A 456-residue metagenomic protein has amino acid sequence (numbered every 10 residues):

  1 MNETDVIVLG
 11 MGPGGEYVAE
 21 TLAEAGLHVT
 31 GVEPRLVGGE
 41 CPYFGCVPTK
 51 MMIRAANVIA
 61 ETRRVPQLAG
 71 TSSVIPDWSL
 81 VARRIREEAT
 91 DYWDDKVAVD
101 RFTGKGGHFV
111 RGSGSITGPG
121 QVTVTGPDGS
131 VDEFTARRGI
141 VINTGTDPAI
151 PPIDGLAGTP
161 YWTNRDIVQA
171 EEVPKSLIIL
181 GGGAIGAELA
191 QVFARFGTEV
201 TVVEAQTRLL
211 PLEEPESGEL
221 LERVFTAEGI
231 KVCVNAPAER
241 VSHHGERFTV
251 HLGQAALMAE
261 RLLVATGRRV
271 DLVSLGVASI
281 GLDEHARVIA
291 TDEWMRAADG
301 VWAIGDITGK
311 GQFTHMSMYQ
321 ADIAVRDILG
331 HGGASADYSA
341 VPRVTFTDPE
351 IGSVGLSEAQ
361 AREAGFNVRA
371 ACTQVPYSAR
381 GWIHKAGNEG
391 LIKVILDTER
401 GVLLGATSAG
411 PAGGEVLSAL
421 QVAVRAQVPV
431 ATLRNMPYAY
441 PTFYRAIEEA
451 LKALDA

Functional and structural regions predicted by a protein language model:
M1-G12, V173-G183: Beta1/beta-strand and adjacent pyrophosphate-binding region of the FAD-binding site in flavoprotein oxidoreductases
N2-T4, T21-L27, V32-V173, T201 (+8 more regions): Glycine-rich flavin
I7-L9, G114, F134-G145, I179-L180 (+4 more regions): Short hydrophobic core segments
L9-R35, V47, M51-V58, F346-A456: Flexible, glycine-rich terminal cap/loop adjacent to redox cofactors in electron-transfer oxidoreductases
G15, G183-G186, S317: Catalytic nucleophile loop
C46, T144-E199, V203, A278-A297: Glycine-rich dinucleotide-binding loop and its adjacent helix/turn
P148, A286-G300, R380-K393, D397: FAD-binding beta-loop-beta segment adjacent to the flavin cofactor pocket
A157-E172, L257-G330: FAD-site-proximal beta/loop scaffold in flavoenzymes
